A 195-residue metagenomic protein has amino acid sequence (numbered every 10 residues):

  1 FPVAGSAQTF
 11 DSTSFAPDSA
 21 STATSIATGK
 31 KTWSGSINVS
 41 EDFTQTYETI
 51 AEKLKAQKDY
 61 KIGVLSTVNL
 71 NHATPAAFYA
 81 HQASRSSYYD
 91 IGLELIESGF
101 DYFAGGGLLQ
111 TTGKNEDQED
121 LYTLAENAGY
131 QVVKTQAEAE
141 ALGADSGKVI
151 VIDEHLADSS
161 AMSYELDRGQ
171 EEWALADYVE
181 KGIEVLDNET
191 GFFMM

Functional and structural regions predicted by a protein language model:
F1-K114, E119-G143, G147-K148: N-terminal catalytic scaffold of extracellular/periplasmic and nuclease hydrolases that process anionic headgroups
A137-M195: Anion-binding catalytic surfaces of enzymes that hydrolyze or transfer phosphate/sulfate esters
